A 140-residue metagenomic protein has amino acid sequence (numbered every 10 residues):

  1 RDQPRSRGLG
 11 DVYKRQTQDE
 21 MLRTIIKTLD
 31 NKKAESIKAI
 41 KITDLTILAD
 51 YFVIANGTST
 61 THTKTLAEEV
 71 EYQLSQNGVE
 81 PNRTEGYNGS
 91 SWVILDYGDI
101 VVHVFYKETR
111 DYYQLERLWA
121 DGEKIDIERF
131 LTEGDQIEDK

Functional and structural regions predicted by a protein language model:
R1-Y13: Single conserved hydrophobic/aromatic residue that forms the stacking wall/gate of nucleotide- or nucleobase-binding
D2, A34, V79: Short phosphate-binding/catalytic loops that engage adenosine nucleotides
K14-A39, T43-D44, T61-T65, G86 (+2 more regions): Long, contiguous binding/interaction regions
A49-Y51: Short amphipathic alpha-helical segments
I54-N56: Short hydrophobic/aromatic beta-strand micro-patches that form the beta-sheet surface supporting nucleotide- or nucleic
L66-E71: Short amphipathic alpha-helices in soluble, non-transmembrane regions that often serve as interface/regulatory elements
Q73-F105: Mid-chain, well-packed structural core segment of small domains
